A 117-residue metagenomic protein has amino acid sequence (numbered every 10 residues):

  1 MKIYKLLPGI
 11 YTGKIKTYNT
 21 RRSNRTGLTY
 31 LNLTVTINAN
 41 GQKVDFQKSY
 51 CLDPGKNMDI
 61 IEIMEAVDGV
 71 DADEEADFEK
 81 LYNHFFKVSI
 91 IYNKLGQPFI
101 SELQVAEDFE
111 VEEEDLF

Functional and structural regions predicted by a protein language model:
M1-F117: Short beta-rich binding modules
